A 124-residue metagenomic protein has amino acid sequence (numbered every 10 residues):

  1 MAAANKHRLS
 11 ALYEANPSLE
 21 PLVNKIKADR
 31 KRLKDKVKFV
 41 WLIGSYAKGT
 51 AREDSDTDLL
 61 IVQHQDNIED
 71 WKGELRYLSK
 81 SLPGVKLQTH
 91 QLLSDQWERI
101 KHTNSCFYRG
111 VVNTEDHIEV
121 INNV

Functional and structural regions predicted by a protein language model:
M1-K36, K48-D54, Q63-V124: Catalytic core of pol beta-like nucleotidyltransferases
F39-Y46: Short helix-loop-helix/strand-helix junction enriched in hydrophobic and basic residues
